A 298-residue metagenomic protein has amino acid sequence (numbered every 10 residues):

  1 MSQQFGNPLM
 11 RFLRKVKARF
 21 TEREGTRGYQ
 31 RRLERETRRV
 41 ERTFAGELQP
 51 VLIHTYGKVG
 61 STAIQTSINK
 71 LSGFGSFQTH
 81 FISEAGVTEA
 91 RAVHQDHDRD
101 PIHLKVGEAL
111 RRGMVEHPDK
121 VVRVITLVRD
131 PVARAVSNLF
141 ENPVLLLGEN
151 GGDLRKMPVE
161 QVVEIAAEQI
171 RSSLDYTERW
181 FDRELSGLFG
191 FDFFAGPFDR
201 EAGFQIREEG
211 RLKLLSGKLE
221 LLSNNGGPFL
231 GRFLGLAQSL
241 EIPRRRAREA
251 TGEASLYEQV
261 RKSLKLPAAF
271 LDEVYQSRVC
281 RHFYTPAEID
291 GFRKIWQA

Functional and structural regions predicted by a protein language model:
S2-A298: Membrane-interface amphipathic segments in extracytoplasmic regions
